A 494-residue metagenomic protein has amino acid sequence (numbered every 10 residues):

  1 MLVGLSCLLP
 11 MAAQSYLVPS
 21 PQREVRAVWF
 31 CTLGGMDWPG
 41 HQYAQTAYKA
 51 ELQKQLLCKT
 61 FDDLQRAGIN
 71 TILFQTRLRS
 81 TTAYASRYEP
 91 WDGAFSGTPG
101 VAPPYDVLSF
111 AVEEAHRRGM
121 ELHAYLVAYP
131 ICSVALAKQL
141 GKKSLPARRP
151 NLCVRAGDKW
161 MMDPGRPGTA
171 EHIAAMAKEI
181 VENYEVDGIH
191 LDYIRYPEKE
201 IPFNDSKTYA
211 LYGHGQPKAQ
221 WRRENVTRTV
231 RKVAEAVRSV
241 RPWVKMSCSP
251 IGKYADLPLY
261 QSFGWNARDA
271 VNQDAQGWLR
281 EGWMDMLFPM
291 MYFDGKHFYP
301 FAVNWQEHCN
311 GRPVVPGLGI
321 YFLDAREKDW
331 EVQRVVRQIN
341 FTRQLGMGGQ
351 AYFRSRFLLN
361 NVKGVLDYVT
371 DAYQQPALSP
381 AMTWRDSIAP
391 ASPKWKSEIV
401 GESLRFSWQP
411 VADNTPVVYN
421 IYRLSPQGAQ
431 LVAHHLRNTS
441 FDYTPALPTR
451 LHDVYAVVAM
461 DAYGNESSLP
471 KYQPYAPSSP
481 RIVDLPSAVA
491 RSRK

Functional and structural regions predicted by a protein language model:
R23, C31-K54, H123-N183, A270: Active-site-adjacent "subsite" loops/lids of carbohydrate-active enzymes
L52-T81, N183-G188, G277: Catalytic domains of carbohydrate-active enzymes, especially glycoside hydrolases
Q65-P103: Aromatic-lined carbohydrate-binding/catalytic grooves of carbohydrate-active enzymes
T82-G97, P130-G157, I194-H214, L259-N266: Aromatic- and acidic-residue-enriched segments that line the glycan-binding/catalytic groove of carbohydrate-active
G168-G311, P316-L318: Active-site neighborhood of glycoside hydrolase catalytic domains
A275-H297, R312-R385: Substrate-binding cleft of secreted/luminal carbohydrate-active enzymes
G364-T415, G464-K494: Pro/Thr/Ser/Gly-rich low-complexity, intrinsically disordered linker/stalk tracts
Y443-E466: Beta-strand-rich modules
